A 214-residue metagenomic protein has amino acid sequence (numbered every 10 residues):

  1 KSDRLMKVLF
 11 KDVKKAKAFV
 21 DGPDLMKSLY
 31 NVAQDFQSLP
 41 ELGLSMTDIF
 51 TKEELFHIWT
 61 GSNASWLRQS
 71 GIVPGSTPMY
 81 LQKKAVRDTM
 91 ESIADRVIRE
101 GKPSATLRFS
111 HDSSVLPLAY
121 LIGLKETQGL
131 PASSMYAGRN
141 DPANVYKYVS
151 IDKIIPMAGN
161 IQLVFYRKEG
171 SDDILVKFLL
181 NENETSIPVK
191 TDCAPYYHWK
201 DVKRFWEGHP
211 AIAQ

Functional and structural regions predicted by a protein language model:
K1-Q214: Signature for phosphate-centric chemistry
